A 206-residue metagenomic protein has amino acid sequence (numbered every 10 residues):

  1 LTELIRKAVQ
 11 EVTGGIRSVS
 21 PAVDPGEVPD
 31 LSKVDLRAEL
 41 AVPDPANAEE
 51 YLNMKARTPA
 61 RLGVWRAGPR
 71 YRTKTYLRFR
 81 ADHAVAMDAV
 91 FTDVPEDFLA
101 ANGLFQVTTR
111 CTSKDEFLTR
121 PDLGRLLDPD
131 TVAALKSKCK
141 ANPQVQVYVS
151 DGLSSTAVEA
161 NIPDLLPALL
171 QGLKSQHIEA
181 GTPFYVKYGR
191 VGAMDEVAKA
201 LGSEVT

Functional and structural regions predicted by a protein language model:
L1-D24: Short, low-complexity, charged amphipathic interaction modules
S18-V132: Active-site loop/lid in soluble adenylation, ligation, and acyl-transfer enzymes
V19, Q176-P183: Flexible, glycine/charged-enriched surface loops at secondary-structure junctions
V107, A180-T206: A structural signal for small-residue-enriched, beta-sheet-centric alpha/beta enzyme cores and oligomeric scaffold folds
L127-T131, D164-A168, V186-M194: Active-site glycine-rich loop that binds ribose-phosphate moieties when present
A134-P143: Glycine-rich phosphate/diphosphate-binding loops that line cofactor/substrate pockets in enzymes
Q144-A157: Short glycine-rich or small-residue beta-strand-to-loop segments that form or flank ligand, phosphate, metal/Fe-S
S155-H177: Glycine-rich phosphate/diphosphate-binding loop of Rossmann-like nucleotide-binding domains
